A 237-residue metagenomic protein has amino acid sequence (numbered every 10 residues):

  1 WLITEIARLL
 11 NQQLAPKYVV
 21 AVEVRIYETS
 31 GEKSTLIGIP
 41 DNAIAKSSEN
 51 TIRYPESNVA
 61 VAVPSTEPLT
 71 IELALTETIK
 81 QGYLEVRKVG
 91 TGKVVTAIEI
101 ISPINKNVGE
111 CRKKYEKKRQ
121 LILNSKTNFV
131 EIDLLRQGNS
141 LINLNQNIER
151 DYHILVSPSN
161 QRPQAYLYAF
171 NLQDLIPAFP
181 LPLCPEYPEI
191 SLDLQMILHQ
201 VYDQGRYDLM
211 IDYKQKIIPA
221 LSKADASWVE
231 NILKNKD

Functional and structural regions predicted by a protein language model:
W1-D237: Gly/Pro/Ser/Thr-rich low-complexity, intrinsically disordered segments predominantly at protein N-termini
